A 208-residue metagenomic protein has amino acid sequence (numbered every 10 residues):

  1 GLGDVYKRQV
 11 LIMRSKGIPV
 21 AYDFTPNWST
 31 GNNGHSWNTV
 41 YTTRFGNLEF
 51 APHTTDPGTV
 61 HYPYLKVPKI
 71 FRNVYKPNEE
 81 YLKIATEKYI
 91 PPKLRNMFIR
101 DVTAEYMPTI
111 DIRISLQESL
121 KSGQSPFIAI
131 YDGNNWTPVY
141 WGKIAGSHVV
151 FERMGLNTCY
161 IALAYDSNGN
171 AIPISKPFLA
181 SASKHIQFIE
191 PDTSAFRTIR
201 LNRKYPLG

Functional and structural regions predicted by a protein language model:
G1, F24: Active-site rim elements
L2-Y6: Short, small-residue-biased leader/transition segments that mark boundaries at the very start of proteins
K7, L11, N27-W28: Active-site-adjacent structural elements in enzyme catalytic domains
R8-V10, G17-Y22, N33-T42: Catalytic nucleophile-His microenvironment captured as a short glycine-rich beta-strand/loop that brackets
S15, P26-G31, Y41-P173, F188-L207: His-Asp-centered catalytic microenvironments across diverse enzyme cores, prominently the transglutaminase-like
P177-S183: Short beta-strand edge segments in extracellular beta-sheet folds
